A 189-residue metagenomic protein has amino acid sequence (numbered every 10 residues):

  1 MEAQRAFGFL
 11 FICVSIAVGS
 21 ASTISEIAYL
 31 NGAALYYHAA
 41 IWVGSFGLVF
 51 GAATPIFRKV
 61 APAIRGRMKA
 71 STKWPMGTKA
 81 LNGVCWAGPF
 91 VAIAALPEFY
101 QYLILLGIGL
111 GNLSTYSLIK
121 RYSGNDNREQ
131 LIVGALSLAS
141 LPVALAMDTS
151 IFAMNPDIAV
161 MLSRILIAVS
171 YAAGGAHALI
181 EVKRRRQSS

Functional and structural regions predicted by a protein language model:
M1-F9: N-terminal juxtamembrane cytosolic/stromal segments of multi-pass membrane proteins
F9-A94: Selected alpha-helical membrane-embedding segments in polytopic membrane proteins
L10-F11, H38-G47, T78, Y102-I108 (+2 more regions): Alpha-helical transmembrane segments of polytopic membrane proteins
S15-S22, F46-G51, W86-P89, I108 (+3 more regions): Helical transmembrane-bundle signal
T23-I27, A52-I56, V91-A94, L110-R121 (+2 more regions): Structural signature of transmembrane alpha-helix termini at the membrane-water interface
I27-W42, V91-L105, M147-S163: Membrane-helix interface and helix-disruption motif detector
W74-L136: Membrane-proximal helix-loop-helix units in multi-pass membrane proteins
L118-S189: Terminal transmembrane helical module of multi-pass membrane proteins
